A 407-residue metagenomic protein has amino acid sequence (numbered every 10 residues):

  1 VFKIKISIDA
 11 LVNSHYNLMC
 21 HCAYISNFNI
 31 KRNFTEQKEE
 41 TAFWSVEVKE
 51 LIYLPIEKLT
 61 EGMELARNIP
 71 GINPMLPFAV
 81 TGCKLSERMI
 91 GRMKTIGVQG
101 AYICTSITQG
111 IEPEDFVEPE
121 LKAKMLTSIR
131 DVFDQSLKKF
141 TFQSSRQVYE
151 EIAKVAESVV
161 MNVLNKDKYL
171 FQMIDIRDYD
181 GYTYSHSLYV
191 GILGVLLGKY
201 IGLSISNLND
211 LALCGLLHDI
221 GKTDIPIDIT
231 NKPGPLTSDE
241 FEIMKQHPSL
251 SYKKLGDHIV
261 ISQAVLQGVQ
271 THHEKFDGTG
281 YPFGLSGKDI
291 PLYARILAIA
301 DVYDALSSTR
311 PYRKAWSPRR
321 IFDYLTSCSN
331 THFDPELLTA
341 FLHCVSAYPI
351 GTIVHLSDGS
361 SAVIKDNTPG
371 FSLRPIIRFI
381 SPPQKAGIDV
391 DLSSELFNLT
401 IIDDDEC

Functional and structural regions predicted by a protein language model:
F2-I6: Extreme N-terminal basic, low-complexity initiation segments that serve as generic localization/processing leaders
I8, V12, Y16-E36, A42: Short, positively charged and aromatic/hydrophobic N-terminal segments
F28-E150, P382-Q384, D391, E395-C407: Membrane-cytosol interface segments
V48, N73, K166, I261 (+3 more regions): Short flexible coil/turn linkers enriched for glycine and charged/polar residues that connect secondary-structure
S106-K245, L250-V260, A264: Acidic/His-rich, divalent-metal-binding segments that scaffold phosphate/diphosphate chemistry
K232-K253, K275-R378: Divalent-cation-assisted or electrostatically stabilized phosphate/pyrophosphate-binding catalytic cores
